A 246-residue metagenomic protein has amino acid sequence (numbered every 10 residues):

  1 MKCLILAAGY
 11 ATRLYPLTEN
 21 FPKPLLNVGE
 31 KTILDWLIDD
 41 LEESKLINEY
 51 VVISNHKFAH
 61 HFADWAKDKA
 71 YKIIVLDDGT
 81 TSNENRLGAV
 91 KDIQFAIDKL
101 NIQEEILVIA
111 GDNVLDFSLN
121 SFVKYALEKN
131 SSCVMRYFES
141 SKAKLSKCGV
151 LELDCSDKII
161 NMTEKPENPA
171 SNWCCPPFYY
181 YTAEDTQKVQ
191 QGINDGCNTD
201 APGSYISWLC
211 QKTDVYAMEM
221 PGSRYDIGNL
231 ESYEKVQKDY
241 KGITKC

Functional and structural regions predicted by a protein language model:
M1-N20, D214: N-terminal nucleotide-binding beta1-loop-alpha1 segment
K2-I5, R13, N27, K31-I109: Conserved N-terminal catalytic core of the sugar/cofactor nucleotidyltransferase
Y10, D112-N113: Active-site metal-binding loops of divalent metal-dependent hydrolases
L25, L151-L153, A217: A structural signal for short hydrophobic beta-strand segments in well-ordered beta-sheet cores
L34, A96, D112, L151 (+1 more regions): Residue-level signal for inorganic ion chemistry
N113-D116, R224: A short, conserved beta-strand element in the Rossmann-like catalytic core that flanks the donor/metal-binding loop
F117-S146: Conserved donor-nucleotide/metal-binding helix-loop-beta segment in metal-dependent transferases, i.e., the alpha-helix
V123-L127, C155-D226, L230-C246: Catalytic-core segments of class I nucleotidyltransferases/pyrophosphorylases that form NMP-activated intermediates
